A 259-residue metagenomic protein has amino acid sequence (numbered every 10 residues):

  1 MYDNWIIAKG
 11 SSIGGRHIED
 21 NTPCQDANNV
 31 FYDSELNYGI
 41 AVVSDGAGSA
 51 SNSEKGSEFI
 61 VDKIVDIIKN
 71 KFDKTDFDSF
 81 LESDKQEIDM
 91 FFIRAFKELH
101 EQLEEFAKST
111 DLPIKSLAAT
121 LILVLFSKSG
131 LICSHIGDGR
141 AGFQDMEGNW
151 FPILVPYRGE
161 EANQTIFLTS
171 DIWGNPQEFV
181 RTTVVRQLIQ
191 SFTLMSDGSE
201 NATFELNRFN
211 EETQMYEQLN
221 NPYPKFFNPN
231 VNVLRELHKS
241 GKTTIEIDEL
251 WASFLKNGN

Functional and structural regions predicted by a protein language model:
M1-K69, G139, W173-G174, V180-T183: N-terminal entry segment of metal-dependent catalytic domains or homologous docking segments
A8-T22, H100-L112, D145-Q187, F254-G258: PP2C/PPM family metal-dependent serine/threonine protein phosphatase catalytic domain, recognizing the conserved
T22-E35, I114-K128, I132, R158-F204: Acidic loop->beta-strand submotif enriched in PP2C/PPM serine/threonine phosphatases
N37-G39, L131, A141, N149-W150: Hydrophobic residues embedded in beta-strands of well-ordered beta-sheets
D45-G46, D138-G139, T193-S199: DG-centered beta-turn motif at the end of beta-strands
S51-S53, F143-Q144, A202-E205: Short helix/loop capping segments that flank catalytic or ligand/cofactor-binding pockets
D78-G142, E178-L188: Catalytic core of PPM/PP2C metal-dependent serine/threonine phosphatase domains
Q177-N259: C-terminal catalytic subdomain
